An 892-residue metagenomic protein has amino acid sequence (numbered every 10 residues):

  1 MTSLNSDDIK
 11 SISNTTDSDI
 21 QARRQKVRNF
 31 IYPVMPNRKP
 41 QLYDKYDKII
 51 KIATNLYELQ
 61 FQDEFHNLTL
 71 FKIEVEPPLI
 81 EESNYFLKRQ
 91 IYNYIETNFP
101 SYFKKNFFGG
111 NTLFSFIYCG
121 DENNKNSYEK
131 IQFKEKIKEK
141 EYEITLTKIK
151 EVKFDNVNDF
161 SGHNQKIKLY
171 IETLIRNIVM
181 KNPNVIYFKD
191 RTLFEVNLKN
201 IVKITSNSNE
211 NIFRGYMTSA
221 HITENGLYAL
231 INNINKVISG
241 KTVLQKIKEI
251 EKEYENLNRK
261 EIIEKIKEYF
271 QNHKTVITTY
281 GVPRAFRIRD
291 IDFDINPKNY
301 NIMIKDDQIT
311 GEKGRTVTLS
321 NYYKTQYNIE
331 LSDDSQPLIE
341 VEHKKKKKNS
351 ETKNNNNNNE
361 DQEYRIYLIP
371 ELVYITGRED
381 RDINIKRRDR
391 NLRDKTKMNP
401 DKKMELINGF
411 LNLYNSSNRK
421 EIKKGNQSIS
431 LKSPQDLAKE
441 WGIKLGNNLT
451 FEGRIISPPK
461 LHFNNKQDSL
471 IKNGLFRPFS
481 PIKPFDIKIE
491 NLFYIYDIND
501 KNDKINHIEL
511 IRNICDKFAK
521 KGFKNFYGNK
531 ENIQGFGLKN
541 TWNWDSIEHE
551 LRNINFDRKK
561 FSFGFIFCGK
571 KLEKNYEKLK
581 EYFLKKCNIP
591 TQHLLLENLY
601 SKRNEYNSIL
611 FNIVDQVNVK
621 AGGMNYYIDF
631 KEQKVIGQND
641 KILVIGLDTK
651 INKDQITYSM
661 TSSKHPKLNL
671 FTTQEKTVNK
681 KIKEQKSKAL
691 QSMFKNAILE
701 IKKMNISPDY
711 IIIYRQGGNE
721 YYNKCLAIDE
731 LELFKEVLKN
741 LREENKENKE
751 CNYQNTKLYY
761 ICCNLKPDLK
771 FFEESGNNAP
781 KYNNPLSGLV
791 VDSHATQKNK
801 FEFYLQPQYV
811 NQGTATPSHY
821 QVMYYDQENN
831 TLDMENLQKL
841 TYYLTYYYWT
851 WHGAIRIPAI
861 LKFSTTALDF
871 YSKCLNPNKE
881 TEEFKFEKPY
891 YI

Functional and structural regions predicted by a protein language model:
T2-K353, N358-P434, E440-G442, E880-Y891: Noncatalytic nucleic-acid binding interfaces
T2-Y57, K72, S219-A220, E224-N225 (+8 more regions): Long, contiguous domain-sized segments
S219, Q362, F479-I487, N553-N555: Short, flexible, solvent-exposed loop/turn segments with mixed acidic/basic and small polar residues
T316, S320, M404, I508-I511 (+4 more regions): Generic preference for well-ordered alpha-helical elements
Y322-T325, L492, D516, I698: Subunit-assembly interface segments of extracellular/virion macromolecular structures
Y323, L492-Y494, D648, I713: Conserved structural-core and active-site-/substrate-pathway-adjacent residues in large, well-folded domains of enzymes
N426-F479, R603-Q638: Charged, flexible boundary elements
P478-K520: Domain-scale, conserved, charged regions that form catalytic cores and adjacent regulatory/interaction surfaces
